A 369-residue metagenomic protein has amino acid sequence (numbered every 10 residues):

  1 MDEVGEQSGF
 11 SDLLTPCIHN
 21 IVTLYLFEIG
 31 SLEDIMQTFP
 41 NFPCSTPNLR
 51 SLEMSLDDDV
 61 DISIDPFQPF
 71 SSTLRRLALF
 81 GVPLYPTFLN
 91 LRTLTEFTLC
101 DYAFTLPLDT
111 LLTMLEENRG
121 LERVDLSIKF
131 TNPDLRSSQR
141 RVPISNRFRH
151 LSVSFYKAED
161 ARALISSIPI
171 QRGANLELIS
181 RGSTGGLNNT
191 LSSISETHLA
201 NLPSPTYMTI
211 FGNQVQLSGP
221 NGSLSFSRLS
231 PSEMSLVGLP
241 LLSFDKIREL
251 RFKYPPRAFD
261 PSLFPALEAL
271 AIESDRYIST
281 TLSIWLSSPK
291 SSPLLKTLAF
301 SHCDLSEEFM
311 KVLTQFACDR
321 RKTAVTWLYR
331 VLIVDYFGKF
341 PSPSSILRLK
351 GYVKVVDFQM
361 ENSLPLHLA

Functional and structural regions predicted by a protein language model:
M1-A369: Leucine-rich repeat
